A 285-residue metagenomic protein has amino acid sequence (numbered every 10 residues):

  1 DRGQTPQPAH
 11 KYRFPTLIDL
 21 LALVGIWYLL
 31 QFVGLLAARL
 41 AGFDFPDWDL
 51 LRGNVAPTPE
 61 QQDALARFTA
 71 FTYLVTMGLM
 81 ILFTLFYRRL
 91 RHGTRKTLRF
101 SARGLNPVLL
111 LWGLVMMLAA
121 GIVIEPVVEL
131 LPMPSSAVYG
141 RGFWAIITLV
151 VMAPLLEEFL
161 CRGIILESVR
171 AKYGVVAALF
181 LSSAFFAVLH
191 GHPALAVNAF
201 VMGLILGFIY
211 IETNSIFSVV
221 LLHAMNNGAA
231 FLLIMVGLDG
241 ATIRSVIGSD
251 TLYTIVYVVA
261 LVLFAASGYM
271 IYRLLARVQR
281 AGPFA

Functional and structural regions predicted by a protein language model:
D1-R13: Short, Lys/Arg-rich, polar N-terminal cytosolic tail immediately upstream of the first transmembrane signal-anchor
L17-L21, A70, P107-L114, F143 (+5 more regions): Hydrophobic alpha-helical transmembrane segments
V24, Y28-L36, S183, L195-G248: Functionally important transmembrane alpha-helices
I26-Q31, T76-F86, L114-V123, I255-R277: Hydrophobic core of alpha-helical transmembrane segments in multi-pass integral membrane proteins
A41-T69, R89-F159, L166-E167, A171 (+2 more regions): Juxtamembrane helix-loop-helix connectors linking adjacent transmembrane helices in multi-pass membrane enzymes
L155, F159-L160, I164-I165, H192 (+1 more regions): Active-site His/Glu-centered metal-binding helix of metallohydrolases
L156-L181, F208-S215: Membrane-interface helix/loop boundary segments of multi-pass membrane proteins
M225-A285: C-terminal membrane module of polytopic membrane proteins
